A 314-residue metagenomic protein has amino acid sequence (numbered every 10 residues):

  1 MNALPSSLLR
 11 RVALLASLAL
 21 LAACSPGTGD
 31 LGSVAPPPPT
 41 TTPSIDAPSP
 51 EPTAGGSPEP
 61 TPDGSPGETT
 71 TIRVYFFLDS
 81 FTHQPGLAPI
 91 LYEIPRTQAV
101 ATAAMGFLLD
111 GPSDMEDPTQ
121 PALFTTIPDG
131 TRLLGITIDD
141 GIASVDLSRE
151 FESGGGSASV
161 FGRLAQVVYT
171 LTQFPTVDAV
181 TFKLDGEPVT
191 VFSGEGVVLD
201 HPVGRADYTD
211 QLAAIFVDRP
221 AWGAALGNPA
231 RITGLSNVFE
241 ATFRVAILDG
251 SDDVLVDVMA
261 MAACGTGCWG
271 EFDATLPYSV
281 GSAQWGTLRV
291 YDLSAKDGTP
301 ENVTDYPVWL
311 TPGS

Functional and structural regions predicted by a protein language model:
N2-A16, C24-S314: Bimodal "functional hotspot" detector
